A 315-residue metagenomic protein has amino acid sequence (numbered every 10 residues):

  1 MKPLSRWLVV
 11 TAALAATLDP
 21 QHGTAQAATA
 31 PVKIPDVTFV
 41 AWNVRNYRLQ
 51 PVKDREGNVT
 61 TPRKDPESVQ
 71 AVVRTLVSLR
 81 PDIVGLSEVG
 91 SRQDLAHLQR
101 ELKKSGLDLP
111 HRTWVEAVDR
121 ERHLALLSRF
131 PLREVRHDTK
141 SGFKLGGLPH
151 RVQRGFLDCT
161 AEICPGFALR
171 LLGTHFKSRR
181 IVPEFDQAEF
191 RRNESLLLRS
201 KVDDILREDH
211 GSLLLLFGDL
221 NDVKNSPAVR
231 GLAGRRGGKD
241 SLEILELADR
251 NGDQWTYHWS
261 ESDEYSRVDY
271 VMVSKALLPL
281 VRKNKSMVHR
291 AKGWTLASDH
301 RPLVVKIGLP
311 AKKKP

Functional and structural regions predicted by a protein language model:
M1-V9: Bacterial N-terminal signal peptides that target proteins for export
L8-D19: Bacterial N-terminal signal peptides
L18, H22-K104, H111-D119, L196-R199 (+2 more regions): N-terminal, active-site-proximal structural segment of metallo-dependent hydrolase catalytic domains
A27-A28, T160, V202-L215, N221-P315: Metal-dependent phosphoester-hydrolase catalytic domains
D36-L49, D138, A168-S178: Active-site-proximal beta-strand elements of phosphoester/diester hydrolases
G57-R63, R80-E88, R112-W114, L145-G147 (+4 more regions): Second-shell loop/turn segments in exported
V89-Q93, H97-F176: Structured beta-strand-rich core segments of catalytic domains in phosphoester-bond hydrolases
I163-E194, S200: Metal-dependent phosphoester/phosphodiester hydrolase catalytic core
